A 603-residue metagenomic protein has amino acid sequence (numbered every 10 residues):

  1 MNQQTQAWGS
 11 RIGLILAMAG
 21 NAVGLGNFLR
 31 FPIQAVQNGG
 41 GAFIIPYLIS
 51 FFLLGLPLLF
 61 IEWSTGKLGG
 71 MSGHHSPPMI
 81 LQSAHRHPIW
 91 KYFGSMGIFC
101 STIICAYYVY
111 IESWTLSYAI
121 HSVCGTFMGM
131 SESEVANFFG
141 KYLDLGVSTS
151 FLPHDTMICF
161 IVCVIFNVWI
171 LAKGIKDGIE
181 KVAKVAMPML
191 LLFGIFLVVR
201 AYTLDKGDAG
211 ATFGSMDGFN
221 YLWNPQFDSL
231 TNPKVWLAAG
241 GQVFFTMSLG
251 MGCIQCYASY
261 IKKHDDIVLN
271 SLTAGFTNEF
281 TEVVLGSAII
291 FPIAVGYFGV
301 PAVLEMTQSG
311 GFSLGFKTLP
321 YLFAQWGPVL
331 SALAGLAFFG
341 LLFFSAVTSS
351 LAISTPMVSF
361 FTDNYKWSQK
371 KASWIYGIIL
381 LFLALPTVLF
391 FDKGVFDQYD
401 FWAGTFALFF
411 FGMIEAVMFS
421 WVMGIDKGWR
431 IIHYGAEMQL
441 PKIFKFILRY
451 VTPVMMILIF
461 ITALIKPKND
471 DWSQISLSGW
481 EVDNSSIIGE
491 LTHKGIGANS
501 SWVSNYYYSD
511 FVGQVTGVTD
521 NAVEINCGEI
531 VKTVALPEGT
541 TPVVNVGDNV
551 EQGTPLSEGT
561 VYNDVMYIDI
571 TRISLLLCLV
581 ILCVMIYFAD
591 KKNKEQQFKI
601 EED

Functional and structural regions predicted by a protein language model:
M1-R30, L58-W63, K67-S95, K262-D266 (+1 more regions): Membrane-interface "cap" regions at the ends of multi-pass membrane proteins
N2-I12, E180, K184-V347, L351 (+4 more regions): Membrane-embedded translocation segments of transport machinery
N2-T5, Q34-N38, G73-M96, V109-A172 (+8 more regions): Inter-helical loop and helix-membrane interface segments of multi-pass membrane transporters/permeases
Q6, A35-W63, D155, L408 (+1 more regions): Extracellular loop-to-transmembrane helix junctions
G13-S50, G252-Q255, N270-L272, F276-E279 (+1 more regions): Transmembrane helix-boundary motif of multi-pass solute transporters/channels
L25-Q34, G41, N167-G178, V199-M216 (+10 more regions): Transmembrane helix-loop junctions in multi-pass membrane proteins
F93-I98, Y365-G377, W402-D483, V565-T571 (+1 more regions): C-terminal membrane-solvent junction of multi-pass transporters and transport-like membrane proteins
G489-N563: Well-ordered secondary-structure scaffolds
